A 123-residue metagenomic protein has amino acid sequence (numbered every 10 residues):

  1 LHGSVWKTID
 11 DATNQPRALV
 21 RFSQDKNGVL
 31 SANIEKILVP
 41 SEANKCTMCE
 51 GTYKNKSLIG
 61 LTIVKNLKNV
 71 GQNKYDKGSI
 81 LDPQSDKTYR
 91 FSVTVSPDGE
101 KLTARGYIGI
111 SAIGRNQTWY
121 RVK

Functional and structural regions predicted by a protein language model:
G3, T8-F91: Central antiparallel beta-sheet cores of small beta-barrel/beta-sandwich binding domains
N33, A104-R105: Hydrophobic core segments of beta-strands in well-ordered, beta-rich domains
G99-K101, Y107-K123: Edge beta-strand at a domain terminus
